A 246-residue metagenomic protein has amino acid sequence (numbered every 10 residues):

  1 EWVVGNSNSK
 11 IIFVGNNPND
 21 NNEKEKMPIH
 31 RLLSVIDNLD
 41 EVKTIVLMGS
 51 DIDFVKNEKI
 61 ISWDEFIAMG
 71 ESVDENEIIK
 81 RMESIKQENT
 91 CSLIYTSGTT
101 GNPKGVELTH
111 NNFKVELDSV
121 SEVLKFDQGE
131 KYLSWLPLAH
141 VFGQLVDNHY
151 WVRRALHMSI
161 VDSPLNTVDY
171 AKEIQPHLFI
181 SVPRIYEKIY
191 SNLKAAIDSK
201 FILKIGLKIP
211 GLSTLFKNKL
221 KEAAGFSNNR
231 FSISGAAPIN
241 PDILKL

Functional and structural regions predicted by a protein language model:
E1, I79-M82, V168, K217-K221: Short hydrophobic/charged patches on amphipathic alpha-helices used for structural packing and interfaces
E1-E65: Structural core segment of the AMP-binding/adenylate-forming
N38-K43, R154-L156, S227-R230: A short helix->loop->beta-strand "cap" motif at the edges of active sites that frequently abuts
G49-S50, G206-A224, N229-L246: Short gly/Ser/Thr-rich phosphate-binding loop of adenylate-forming enzymes
I60-I61, E71-Y95, N102, K125-K131: Conserved pre-ATP/AMP-binding loop-to-beta segment of ANL
T90, T96-T99, Y132, P137 (+2 more regions): Conserved S/T- and glycine-rich ATP-binding loop of Class I adenylate-forming
C91-L117: Conserved AMP-binding A3 loop
K114-K131, L138-K219, N228: Conserved AMP-binding/adenylation subdomain of ANL enzymes
